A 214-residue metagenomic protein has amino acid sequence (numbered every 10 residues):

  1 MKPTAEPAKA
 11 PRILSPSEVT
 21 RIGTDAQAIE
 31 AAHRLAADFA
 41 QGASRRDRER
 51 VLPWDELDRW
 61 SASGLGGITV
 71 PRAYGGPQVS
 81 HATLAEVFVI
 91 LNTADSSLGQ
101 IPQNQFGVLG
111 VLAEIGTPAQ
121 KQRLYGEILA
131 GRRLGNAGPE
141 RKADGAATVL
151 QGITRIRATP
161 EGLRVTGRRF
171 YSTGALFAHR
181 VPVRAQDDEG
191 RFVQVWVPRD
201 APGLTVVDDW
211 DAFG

Functional and structural regions predicted by a protein language model:
M1-P102: Amphipathic, small/basic residue-rich leader segments at the start of a protein or domain
W54-S61, I68-R168, T173: Glycine-rich flavin
G75, A143, E161, D188-G190 (+2 more regions): Generic "edge-of-domain/loop-turn" microfeature
R168-V207: A short core secondary-structure module
V206-G214: Short, intrinsically disordered, charge-balanced linker/junction segments flanking boundaries in proteins
